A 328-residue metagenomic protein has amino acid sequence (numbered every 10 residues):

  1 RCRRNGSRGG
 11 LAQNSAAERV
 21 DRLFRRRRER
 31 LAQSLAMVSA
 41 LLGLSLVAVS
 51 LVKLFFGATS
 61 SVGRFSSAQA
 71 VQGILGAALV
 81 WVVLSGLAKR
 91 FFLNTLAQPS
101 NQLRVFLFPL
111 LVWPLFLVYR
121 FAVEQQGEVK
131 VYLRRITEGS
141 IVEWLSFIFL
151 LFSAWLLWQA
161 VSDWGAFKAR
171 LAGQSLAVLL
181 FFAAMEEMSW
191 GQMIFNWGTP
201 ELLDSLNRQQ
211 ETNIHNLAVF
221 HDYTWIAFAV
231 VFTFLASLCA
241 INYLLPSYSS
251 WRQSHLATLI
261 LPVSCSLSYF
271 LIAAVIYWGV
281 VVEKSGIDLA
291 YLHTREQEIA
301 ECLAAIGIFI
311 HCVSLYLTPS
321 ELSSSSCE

Functional and structural regions predicted by a protein language model:
Q33-A48, Q102-Y119, A177, L271-I272: Alpha-helical transmembrane segments
A48-S61, Y119-V131, P246, W278-A290: Juxtamembrane "helix-exit" motif on the non-cytosolic side of transmembrane helices
F56-S66, V129-V131, S205-F220: Juxtamembrane membrane-water interface segments that cap and precede transmembrane helices
S61-A68, V131-V142, L289-E301: Non-cytosolic membrane-interface motifs at loop->transmembrane helix junctions
Q72-L75, E211-F234, E301-A304: Hydrophobic alpha-helical transmembrane segments
F92-N101, A160-L171, S247-A257: Membrane-interface helix-boundary motifs at transmembrane edges
F181-E201: Transmembrane alpha-helix/helix-exit interface in multi-pass inner-membrane proteins
Y269-C327: C-terminal transmembrane-bundle signature of multipass membrane proteins, characterized by strong activation on
